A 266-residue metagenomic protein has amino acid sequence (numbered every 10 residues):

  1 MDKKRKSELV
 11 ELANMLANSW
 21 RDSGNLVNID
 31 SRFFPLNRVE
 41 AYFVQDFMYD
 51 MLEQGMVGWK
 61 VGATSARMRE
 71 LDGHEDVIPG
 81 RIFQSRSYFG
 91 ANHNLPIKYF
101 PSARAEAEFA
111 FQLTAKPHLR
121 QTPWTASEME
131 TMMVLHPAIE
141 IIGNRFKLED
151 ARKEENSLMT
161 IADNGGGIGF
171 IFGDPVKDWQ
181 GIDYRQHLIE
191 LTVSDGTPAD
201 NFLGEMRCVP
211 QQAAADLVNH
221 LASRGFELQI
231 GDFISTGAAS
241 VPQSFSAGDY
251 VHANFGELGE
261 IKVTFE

Functional and structural regions predicted by a protein language model:
D2-C208, S246, Y250, L258-E266: Catalytic-core "active-site belt" of small-molecule-metabolizing enzymes, emphasizing His/Asp/Glu-rich regions
A213-P242: A conserved acidic, glycine/proline-rich C-terminal tail/linker
R224, Q229-D232, D249-V251, G259-I261: A short pocket-lining beta-strand/turn micro-motif at the edge of beta-sheets
